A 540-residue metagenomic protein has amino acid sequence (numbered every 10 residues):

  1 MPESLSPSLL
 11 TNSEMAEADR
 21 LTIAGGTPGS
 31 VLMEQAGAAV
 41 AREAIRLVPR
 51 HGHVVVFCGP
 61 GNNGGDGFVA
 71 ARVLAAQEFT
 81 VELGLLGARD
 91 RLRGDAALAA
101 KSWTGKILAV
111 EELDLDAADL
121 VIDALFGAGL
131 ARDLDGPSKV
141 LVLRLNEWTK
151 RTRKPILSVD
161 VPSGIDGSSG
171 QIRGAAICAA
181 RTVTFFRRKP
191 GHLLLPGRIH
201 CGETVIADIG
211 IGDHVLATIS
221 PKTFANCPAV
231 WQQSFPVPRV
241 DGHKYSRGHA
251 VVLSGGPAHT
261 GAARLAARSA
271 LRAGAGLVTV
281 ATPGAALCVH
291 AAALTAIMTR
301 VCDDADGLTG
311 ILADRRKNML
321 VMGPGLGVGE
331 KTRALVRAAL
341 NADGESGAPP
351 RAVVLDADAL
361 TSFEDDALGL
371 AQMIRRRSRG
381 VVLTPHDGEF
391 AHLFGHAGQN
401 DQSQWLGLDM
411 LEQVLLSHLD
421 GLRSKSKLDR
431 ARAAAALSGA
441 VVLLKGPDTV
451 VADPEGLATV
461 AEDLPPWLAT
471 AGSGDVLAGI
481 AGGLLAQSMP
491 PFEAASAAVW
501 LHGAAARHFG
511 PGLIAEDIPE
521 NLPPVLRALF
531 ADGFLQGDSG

Functional and structural regions predicted by a protein language model:
M1-L86, R93, R181, H192-A357 (+3 more regions): Small-residue (G/A/S/T)-rich helix-start motifs and N-terminal tracts that mark the onset
V69-R151, C288-R300, T309-R316: N-terminal small/polar loop signature for handling phosphorylated ligands or for N-terminal nucleophile
A100, S138-V142, A176-A179, T332 (+2 more regions): Amphipathic alpha-helical segments in well-structured domains
L120, L125-P221: Internal gly/pro-rich beta-alpha loop/helix module that stabilizes soluble enzyme cofactors or their anionic handles
